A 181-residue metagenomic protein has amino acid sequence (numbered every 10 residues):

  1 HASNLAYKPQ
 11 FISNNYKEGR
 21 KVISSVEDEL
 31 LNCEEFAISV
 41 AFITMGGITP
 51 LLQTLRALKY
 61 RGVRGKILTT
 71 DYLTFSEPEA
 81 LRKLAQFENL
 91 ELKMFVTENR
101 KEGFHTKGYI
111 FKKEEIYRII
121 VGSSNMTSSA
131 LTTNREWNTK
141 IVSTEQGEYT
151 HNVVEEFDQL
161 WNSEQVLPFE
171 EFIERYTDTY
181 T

Functional and structural regions predicted by a protein language model:
H1-T181: PLD/PLD-like phosphodiesterase catalytic module centered on the HKD motif
